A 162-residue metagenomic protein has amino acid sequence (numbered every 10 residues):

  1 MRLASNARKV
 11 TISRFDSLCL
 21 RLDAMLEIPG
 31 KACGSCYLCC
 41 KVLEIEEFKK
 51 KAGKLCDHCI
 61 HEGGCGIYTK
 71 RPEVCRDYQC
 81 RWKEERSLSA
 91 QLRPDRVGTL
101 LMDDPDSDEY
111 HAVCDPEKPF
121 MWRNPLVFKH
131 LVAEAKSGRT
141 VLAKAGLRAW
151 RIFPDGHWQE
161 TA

Functional and structural regions predicted by a protein language model:
R2-A162: Short loop/turn segments that flank or connect secondary-structure elements
